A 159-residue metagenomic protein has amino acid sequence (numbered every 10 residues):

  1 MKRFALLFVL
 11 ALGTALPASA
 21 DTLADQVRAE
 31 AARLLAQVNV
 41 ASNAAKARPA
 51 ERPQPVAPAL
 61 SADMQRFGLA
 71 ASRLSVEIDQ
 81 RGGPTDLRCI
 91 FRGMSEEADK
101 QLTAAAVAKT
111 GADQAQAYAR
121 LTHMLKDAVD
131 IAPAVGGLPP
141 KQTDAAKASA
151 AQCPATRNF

Functional and structural regions predicted by a protein language model:
M1-K2: N-terminal secretory signal peptides that target proteins for export/translocation
A5-A15: Bacterial N-terminal signal peptides
L16-D21: Sec/Tat signal peptide C-region and signal peptidase I cleavage site
L23-S95, Q101, A117-C153: Alpha-helical segments in soluble extracytoplasmic regions
A105-Q114: Membrane-helix boundary connector in multi-pass membrane proteins
T156-F159: Short, solvent-exposed mixed-charge patches
